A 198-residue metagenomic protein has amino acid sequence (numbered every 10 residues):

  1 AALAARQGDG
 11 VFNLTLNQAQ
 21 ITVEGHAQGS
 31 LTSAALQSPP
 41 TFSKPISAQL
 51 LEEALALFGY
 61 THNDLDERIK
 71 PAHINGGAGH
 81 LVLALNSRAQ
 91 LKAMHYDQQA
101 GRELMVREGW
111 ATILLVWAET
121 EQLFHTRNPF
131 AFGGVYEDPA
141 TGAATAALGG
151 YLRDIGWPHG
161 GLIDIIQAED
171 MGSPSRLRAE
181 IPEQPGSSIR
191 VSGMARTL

Functional and structural regions predicted by a protein language model:
A1-L198: Active-site proximal loop and beta-alpha junction motif in alpha/beta enzyme cores
